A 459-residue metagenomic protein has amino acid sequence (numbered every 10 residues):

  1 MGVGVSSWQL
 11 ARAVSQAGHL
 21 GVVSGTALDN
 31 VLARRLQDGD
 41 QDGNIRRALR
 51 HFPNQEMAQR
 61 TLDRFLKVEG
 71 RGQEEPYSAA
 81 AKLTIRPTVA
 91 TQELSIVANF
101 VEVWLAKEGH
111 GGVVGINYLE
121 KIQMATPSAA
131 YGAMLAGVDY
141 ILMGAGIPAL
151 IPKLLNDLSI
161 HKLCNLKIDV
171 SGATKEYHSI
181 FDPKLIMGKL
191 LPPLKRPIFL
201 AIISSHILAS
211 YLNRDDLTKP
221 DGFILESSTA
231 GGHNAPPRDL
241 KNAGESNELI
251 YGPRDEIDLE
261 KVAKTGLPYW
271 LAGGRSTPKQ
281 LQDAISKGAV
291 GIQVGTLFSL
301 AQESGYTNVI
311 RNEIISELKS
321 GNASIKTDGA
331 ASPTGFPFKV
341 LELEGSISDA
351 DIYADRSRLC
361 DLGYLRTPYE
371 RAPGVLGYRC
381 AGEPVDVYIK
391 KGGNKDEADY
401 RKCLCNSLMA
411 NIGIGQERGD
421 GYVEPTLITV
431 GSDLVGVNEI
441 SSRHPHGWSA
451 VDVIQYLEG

Functional and structural regions predicted by a protein language model:
M1-K264, S432, V437-G459: Active-site entrance/lid segments in N-terminal catalytic domains of soluble metabolic enzymes
L10, L28-D29, I45-A48, P220 (+3 more regions): Conserved active-site-proximal phosphate/metal-binding subdomains
V14, A284-I285: Hydrophobic residues within well-ordered alpha-helices
